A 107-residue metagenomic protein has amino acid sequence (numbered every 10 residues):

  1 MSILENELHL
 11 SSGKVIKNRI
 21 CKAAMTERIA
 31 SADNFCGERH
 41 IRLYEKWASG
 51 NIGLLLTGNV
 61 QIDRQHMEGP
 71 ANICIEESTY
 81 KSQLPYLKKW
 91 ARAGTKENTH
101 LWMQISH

Functional and structural regions predicted by a protein language model:
M1-H107: Flavin-dependent oxidoreductase catalytic cores
